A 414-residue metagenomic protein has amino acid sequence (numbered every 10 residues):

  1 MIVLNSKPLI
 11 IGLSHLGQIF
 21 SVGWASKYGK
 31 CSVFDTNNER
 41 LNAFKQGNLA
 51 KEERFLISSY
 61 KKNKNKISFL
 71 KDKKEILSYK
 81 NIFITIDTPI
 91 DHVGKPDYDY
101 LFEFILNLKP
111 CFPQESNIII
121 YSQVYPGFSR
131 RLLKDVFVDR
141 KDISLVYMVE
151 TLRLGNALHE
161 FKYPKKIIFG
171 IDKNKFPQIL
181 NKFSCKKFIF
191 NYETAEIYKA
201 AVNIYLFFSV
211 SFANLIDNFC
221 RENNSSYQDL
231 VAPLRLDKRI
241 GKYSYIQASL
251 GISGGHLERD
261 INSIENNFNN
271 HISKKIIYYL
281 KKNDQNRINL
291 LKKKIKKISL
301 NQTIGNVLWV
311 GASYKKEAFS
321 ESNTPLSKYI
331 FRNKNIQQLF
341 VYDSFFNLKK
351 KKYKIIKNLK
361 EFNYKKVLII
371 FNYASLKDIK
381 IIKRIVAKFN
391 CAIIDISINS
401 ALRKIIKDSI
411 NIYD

Functional and structural regions predicted by a protein language model:
M1-D414: Structural/interface elements that position substrates and couple domains in central-metabolism enzymes
